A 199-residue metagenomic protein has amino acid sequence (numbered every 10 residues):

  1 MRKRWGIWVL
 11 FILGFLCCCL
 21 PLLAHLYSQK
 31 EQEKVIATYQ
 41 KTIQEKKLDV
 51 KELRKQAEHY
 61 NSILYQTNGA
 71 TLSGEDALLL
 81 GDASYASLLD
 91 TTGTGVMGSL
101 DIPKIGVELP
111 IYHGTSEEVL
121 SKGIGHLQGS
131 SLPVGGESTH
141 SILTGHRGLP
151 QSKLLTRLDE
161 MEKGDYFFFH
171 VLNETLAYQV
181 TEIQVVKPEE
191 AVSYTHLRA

Functional and structural regions predicted by a protein language model:
M1-E52: N-terminal membrane-targeting segments
C19, L100, M161-G164, V180: Buried hydrophobic packing residues in well-ordered domains
Q56-G98: Extracytoplasmic/periplasmic/luminal assembly and interaction segments in envelope/secretory/respiratory proteins
G95-I102, V107: Extracytoplasmic strand-loop-helix segments at the start of, or within, the mature domains of secreted/periplasmic
I105-Y178: Mid-length scaffold segments of soluble, non-membrane domains
P188-Y194: Short, solvent-exposed secondary-structure boundary/capping segments
T195-A199: Conserved small/polar residues in nucleotide/adenosyl-binding loops
